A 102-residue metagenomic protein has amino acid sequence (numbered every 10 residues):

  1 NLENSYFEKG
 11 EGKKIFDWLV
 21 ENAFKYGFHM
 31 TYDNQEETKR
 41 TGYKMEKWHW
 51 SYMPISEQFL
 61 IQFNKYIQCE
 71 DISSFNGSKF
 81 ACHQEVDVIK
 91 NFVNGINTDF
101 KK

Functional and structural regions predicted by a protein language model:
N1-K102: Cell-envelope/glycan interface and biosynthesis
